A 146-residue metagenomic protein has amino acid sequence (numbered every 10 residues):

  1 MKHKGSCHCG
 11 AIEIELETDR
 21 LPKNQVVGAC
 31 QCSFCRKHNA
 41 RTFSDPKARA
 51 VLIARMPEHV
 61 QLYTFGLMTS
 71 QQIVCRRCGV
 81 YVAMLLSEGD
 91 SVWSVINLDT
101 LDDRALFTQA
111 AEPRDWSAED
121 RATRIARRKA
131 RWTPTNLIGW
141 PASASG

Functional and structural regions predicted by a protein language model:
M1-S6, A11-G146: A short Gly-Trp-Pro
